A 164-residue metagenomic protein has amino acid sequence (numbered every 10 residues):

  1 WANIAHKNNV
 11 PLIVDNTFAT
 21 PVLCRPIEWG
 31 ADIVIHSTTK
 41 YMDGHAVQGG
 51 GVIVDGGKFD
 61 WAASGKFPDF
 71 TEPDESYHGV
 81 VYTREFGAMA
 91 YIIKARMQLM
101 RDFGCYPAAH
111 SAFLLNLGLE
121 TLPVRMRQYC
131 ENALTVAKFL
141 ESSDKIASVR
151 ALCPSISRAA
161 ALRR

Functional and structural regions predicted by a protein language model:
W1-S142, R150: Conserved PLP-enzyme active-site core in the AAT-like
S143, A147-R164: Conserved PLP-binding catalytic core of the aspartate aminotransferase-like
